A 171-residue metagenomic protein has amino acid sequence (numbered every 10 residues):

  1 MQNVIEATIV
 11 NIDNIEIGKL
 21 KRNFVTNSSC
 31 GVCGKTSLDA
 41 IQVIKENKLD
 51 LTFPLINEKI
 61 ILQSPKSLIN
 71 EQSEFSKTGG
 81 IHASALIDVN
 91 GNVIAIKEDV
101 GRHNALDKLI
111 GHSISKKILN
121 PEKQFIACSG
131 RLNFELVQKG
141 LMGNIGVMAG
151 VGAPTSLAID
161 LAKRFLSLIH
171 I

Functional and structural regions predicted by a protein language model:
M1-S84, D88-V89, A95: Intrinsically disordered, low-complexity regions enriched in acidic/Ser/Thr/Pro/Gln residues
C33-T36, H103, R131-L132, P154: Gly/Ser/Thr-rich beta-alpha loop segments that engage phosphate groups in nucleotides
A40, Q63, S67, K108 (+3 more regions): Alpha-helical scaffold segments in soluble metabolic enzymes
S76-I126: Glycine- and Gly-Pro-enriched alpha-helical subdomains that act as flexible, kink-prone "lid/hinge" or packing modules
L119-P154, A162: Extracellular/luminal Protease-associated
A158: Short glycine/threonine-rich loop/turn motifs
H170-I171: Conserved small/polar residues in nucleotide/adenosyl-binding loops
